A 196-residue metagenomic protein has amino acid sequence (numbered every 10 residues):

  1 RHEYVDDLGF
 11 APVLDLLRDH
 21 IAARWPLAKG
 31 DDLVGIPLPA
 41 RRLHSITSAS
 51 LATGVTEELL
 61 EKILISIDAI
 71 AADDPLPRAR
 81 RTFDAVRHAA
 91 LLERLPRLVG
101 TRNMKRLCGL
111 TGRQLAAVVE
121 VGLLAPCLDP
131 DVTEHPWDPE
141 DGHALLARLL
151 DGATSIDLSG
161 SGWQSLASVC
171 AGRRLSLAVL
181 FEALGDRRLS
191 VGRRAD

Functional and structural regions predicted by a protein language model:
R1-D196: Intrinsically disordered, low-complexity regulatory/linker segments
